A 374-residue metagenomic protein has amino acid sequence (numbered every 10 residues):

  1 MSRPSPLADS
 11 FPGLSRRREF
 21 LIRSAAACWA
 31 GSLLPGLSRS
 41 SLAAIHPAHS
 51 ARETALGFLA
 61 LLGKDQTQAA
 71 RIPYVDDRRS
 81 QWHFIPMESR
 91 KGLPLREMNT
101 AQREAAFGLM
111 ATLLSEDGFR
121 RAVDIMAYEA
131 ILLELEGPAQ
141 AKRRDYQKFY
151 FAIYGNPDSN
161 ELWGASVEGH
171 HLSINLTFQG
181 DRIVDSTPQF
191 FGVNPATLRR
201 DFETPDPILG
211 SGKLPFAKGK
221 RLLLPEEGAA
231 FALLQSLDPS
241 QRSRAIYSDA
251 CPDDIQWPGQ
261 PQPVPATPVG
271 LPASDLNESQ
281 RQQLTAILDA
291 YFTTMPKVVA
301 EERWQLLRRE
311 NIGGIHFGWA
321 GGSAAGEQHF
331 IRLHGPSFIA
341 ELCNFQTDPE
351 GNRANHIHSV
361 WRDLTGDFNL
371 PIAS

Functional and structural regions predicted by a protein language model:
M1-E19, A26-P35, R39: N-terminal secretory signal peptides
L14-S15, F20, T100, E278: Short alpha-helical segments used as structural interaction elements across diverse proteins
A44-K64, Q68-S115, F119-S374: A cross-kingdom marker for long, charged
